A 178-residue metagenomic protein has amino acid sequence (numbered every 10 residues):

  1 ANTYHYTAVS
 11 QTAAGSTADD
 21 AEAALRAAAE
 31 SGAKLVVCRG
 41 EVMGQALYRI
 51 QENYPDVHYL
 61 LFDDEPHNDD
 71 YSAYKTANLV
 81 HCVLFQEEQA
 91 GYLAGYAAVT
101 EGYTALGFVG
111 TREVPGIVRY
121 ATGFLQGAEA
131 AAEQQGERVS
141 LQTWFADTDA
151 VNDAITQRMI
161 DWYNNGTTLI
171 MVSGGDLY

Functional and structural regions predicted by a protein language model:
A1-Y178: A residue-level marker of the well-folded mature domains of exported/periplasmic proteins
